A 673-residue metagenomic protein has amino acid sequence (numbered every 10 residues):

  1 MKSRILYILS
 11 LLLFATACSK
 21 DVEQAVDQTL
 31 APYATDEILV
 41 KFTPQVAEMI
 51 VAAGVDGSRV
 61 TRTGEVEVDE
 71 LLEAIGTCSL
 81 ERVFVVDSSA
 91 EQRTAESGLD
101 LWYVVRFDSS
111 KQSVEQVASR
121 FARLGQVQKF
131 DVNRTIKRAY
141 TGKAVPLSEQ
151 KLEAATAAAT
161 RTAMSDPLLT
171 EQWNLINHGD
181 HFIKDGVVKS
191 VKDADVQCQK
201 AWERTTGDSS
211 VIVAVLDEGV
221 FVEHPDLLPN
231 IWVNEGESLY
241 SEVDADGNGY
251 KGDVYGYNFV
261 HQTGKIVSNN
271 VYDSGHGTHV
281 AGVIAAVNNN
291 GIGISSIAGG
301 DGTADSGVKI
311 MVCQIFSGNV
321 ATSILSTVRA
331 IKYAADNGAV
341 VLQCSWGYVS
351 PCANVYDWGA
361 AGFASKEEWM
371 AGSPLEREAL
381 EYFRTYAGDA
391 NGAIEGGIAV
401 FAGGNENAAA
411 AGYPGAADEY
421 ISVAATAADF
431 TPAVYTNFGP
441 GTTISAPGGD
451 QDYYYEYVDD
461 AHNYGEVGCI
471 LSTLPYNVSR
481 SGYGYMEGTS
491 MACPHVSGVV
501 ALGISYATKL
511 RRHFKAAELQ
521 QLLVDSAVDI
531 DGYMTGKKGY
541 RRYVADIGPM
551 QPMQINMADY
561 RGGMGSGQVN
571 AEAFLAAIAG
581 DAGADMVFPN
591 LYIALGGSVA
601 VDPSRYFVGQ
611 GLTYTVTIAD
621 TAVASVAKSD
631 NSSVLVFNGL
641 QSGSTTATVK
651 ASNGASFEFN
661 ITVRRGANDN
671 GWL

Functional and structural regions predicted by a protein language model:
S19, E203, D208-S209, E218 (+4 more regions): Substrate-binding/access-modulating region of protease and related hydrolase catalytic domains
Q24-E153: Inhibitory N-terminal propeptides of secreted protease zymogens
E91-V104, S119-I212, V220-D226, N230 (+2 more regions): Protease zymogen maturation seam
K189, D195, Q199-I324, N337 (+8 more regions): Subtilisin-like serine protease catalytic core
V243-G247, K251, T613-S633: Low-complexity "stalk/linker" and mucin-like segments enriched in Ser/Thr/Pro/Ala/Gly
V271, I294, S323, T327 (+6 more regions): Active-site-adjacent substrate-recognition loops and nearby beta-strands within hydrolase catalytic domains
A281-A285, M311-F316, K332, V340-C344 (+1 more regions): Hydrolase catalytic cores
L635, Q641-G654, F659: A short beta-strand micro-motif common to beta-rich folds, especially ectodomain repeats
